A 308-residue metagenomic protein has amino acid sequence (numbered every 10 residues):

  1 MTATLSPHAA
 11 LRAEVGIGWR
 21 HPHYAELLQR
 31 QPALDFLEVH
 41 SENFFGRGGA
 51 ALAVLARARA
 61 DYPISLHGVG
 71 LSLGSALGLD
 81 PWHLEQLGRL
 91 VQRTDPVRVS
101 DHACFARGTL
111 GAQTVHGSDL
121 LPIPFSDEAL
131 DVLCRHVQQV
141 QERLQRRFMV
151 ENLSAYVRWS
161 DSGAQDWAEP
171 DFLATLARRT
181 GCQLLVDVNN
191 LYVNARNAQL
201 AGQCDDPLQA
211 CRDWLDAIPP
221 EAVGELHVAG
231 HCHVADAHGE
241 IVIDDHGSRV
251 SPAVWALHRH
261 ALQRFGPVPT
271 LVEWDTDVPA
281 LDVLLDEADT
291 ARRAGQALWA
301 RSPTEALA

Functional and structural regions predicted by a protein language model:
M1-R89: N-terminal pre-domain/capping segments
R20-P22, H40-F44, V69-S72, H102-C104 (+4 more regions): Active-site beta-loop-alpha junctions enriched in small/polar residues
E26-P32, G49-L66, W82-V97, Q138-R143 (+3 more regions): Acidic (Asp/Glu)-rich catalytic clusters
L37, V99, D187, L226 (+1 more regions): Conserved, mostly hydrophobic/aromatic
G46-G48, G78, L120-D127, N194-F265: Gly/Pro-rich active-site loop or hairpin
D80-L184: Active-site acidic/histidine proton-transfer and metal-coordination neighborhood in alpha/beta enzyme cores
Q141-H238: Acidic/histidine-rich catalytic cores of soluble enzymes
L281-L307: C-terminal helical cap(s) of enzyme catalytic domains, especially alpha/beta-barrels
